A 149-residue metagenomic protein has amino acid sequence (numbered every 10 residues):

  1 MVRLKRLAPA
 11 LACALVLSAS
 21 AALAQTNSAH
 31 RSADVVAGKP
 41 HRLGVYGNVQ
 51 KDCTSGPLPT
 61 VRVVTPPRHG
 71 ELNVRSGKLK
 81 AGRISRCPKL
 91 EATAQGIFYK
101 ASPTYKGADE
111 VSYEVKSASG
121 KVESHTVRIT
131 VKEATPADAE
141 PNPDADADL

Functional and structural regions predicted by a protein language model:
M1-L11: Bacterial N-terminal signal peptides that target proteins for export
P9-A19: Bacterial N-terminal signal peptides
L23-P66, G120-L149: Extracellular interdomain linkers/hinges and stalk-like, low-complexity segments in secreted or single-pass
Q50-T93: Surface-exposed or secretory-pathway low-complexity segments enriched in glycine-proline and Ser/Thr/acidic residues
K89-T93, Y105, K121: A generic structural micro-feature
G96-K106: Extracellular/luminal low-complexity segments enriched in Ser/Thr/Pro
Y105-S119: A short beta-strand micro-motif common to beta-rich folds, especially ectodomain repeats
